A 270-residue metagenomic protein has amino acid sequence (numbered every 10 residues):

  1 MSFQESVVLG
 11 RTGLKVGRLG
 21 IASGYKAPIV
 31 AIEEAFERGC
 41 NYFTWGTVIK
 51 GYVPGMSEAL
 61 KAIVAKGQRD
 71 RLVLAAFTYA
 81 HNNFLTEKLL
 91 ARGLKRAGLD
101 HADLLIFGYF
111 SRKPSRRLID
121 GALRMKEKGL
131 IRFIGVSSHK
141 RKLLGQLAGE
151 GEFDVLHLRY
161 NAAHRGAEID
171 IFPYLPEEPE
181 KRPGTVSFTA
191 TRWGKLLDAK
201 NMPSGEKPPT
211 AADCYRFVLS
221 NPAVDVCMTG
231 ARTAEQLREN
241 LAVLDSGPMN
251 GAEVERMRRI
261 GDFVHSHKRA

Functional and structural regions predicted by a protein language model:
M1-D70: N-terminal binding-site loop/beta-alpha segment at the start of enzyme catalytic domains that lines or forms
F3, P28, F107-A270: Beta/alpha (TIM)-barrel catalytic core signal, keyed to glycine-rich beta->alpha loops juxtaposed to Asp/Glu that bind
K15, G39, Q68, R96-H101 (+3 more regions): Short loop/turn motifs at secondary-structure junctions
V16-I29, A75-L85, K200-P208: Active-site mouth loops of central-metabolism enzymes
R18-G20, N41-I49, A75-A76, L105-I106 (+3 more regions): Short catalytic-loop micro-motif centered on adjacent basic/acidic residues
S23-V30, G46-G55, Y79-T86, F110-R116 (+1 more regions): Acidic-and-aromatic substrate-binding clefts and catalytic sites of carbohydrate-active enzymes
I32, V53-A65, F84-R96, P114-G121 (+2 more regions): Distinct, well-ordered alpha-helical segments
S57-Y79, R124-G129, E180: Alpha-helix-loop-beta-strand connector modules within alpha/beta enzyme cores
